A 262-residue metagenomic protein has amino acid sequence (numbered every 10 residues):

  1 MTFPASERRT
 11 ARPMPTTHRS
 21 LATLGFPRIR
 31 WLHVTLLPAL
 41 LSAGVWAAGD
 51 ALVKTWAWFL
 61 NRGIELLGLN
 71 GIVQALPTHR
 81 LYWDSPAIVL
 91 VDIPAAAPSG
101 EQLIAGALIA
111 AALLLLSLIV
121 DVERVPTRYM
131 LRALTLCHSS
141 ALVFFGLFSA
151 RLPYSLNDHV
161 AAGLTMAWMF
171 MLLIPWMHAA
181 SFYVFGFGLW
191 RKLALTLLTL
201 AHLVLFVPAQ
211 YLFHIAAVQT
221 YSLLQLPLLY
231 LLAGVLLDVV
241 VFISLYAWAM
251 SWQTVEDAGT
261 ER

Functional and structural regions predicted by a protein language model:
M1-R262: Hydrophobic N-terminal alpha-helices or hydrophobic patches in metabolic proteins across all domains of life
